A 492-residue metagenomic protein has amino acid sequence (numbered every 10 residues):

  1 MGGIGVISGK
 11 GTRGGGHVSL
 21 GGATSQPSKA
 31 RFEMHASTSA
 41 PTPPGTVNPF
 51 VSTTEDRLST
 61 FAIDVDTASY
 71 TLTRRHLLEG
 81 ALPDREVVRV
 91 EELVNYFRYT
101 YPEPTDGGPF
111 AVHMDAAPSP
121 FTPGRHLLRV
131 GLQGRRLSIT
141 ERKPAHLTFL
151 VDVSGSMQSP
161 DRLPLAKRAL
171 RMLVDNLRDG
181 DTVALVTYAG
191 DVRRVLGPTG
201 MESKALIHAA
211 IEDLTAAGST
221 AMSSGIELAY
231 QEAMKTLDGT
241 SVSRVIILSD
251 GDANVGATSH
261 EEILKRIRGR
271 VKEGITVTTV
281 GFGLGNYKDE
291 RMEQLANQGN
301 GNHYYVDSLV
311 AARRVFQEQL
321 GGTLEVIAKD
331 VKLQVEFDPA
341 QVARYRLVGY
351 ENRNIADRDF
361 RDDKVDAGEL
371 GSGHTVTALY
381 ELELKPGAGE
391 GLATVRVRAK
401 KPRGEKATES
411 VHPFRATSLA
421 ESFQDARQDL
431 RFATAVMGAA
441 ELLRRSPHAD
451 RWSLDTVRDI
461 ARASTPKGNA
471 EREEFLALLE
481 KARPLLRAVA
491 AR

Functional and structural regions predicted by a protein language model:
M1-S39, G45: Intrinsic-disorder/low-complexity signature in envelope-associated proteins
G2-S8, G14, T38, I211 (+5 more regions): Exposed boundary/loop context
S28-H76, A81-V87, P104-V112, P120-L128 (+5 more regions): An acidic, Ser/Thr-enriched
D84-Y99: Extracytoplasmic
A111-V331, K385-G389, P402-G404, L476-A488 (+1 more regions): Exposed acidic/Ser/Thr-rich ligand/metal-binding surfaces
